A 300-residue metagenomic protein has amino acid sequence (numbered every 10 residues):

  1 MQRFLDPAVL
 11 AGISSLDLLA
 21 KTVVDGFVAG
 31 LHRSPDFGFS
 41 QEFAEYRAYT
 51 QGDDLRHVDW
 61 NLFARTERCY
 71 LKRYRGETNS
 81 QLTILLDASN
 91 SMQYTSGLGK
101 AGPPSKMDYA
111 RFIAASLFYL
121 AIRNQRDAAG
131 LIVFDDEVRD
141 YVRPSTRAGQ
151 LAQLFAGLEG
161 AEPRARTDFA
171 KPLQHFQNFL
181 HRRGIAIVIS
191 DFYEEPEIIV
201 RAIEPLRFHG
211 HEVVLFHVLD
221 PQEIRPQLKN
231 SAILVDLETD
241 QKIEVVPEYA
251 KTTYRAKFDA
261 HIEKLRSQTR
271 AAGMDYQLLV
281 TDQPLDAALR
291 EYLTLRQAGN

Functional and structural regions predicted by a protein language model:
M1-P35, E45, N178-G184, P196-N300: Von Willebrand factor type A / integrin I
M1-T146, I185-I189, E195-E197, R201 (+3 more regions): An amphipathic, basic-hydrophobic helix/alpha-beta surface used to engage anionic, phosphate-rich ligands or surfaces
S80, R143-T146, Q150, R164 (+1 more regions): A generic short alpha-helical patch detector that favors 3-5-residue windows in or near N-terminal regions
D108, P163-A170, Y193, A256-D259: Conserved phosphate-coordination/catalytic loops
F112-S116, T167-Q174, E197, E263 (+1 more regions): Short, contiguous clusters of charged residues that form electrostatic/catalytic patches at enzyme active sites, used
D140-A156, L293-L295: Short, electropositive alpha-helical surface patch
Q150-G184, P196-E197, L219-D220: Von Willebrand factor
